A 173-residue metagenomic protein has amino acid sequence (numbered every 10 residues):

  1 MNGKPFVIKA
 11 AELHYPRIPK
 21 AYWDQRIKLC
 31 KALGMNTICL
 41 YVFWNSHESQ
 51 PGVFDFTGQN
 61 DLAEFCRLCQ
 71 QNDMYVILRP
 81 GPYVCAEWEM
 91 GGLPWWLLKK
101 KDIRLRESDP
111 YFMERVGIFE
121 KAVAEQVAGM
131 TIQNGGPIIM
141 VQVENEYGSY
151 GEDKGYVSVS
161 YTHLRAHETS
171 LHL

Functional and structural regions predicted by a protein language model:
M1-T37: N-terminal carbohydrate-binding accessory modules
G3, I38, C69, V141: Conserved, mostly hydrophobic/aromatic
I8-A10, T37, Y75-I77, I138-Q142: Structural preference for beta-strand elements that scaffold enzyme active sites
A10-P19, W44-N60, K101-V116, V143-E152: The substrate-binding groove and active-site-proximal loops of carbohydrate-active enzymes, especially glycoside
R26-A32, C39-W88, Y161: Aromatic-lined substrate-binding rim segments of carbohydrate-active enzymes
L62-N72, R104-I138: An active-site-proximal structural segment forming one wall of the substrate-binding cleft that immediately precedes
W88-L98: Short, flexible, mixed-charge acidic loops at enzyme active sites
T162-T169: Conserved small/polar residues in nucleotide/adenosyl-binding loops
